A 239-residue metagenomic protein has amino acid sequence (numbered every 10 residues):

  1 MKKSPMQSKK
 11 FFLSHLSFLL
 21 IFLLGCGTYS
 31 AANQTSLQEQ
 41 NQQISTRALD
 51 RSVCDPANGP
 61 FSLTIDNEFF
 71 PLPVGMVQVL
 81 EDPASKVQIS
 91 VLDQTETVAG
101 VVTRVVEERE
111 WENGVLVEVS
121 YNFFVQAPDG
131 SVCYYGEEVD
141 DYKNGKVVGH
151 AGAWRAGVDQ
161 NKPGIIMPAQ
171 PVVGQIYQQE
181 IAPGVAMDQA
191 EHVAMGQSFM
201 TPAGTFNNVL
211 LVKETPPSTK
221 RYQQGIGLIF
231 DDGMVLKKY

Functional and structural regions predicted by a protein language model:
M1-K10: N-terminal secretory signal peptides that target proteins for export/translocation
K10-I21, A32: Sec-dependent N-terminal signal peptides
L23-G25: C-terminal motif of bacterial Sec signal peptides marking the signal peptidase cleavage site
Y29, S36-Y239: Conserved functional acidic sites
